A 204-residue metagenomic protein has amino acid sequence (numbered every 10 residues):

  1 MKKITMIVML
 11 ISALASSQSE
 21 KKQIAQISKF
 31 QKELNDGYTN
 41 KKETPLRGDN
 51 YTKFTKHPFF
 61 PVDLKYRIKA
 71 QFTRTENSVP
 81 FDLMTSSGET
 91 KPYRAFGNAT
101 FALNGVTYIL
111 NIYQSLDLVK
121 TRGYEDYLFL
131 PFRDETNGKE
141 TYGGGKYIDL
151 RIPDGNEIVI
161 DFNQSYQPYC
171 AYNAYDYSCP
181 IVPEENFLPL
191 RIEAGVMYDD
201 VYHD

Functional and structural regions predicted by a protein language model:
M1-K22: Bacterial Sec-dependent N-terminal signal peptides
S19-S78: Start-of-domain marker
K21-I24, Y166-D204: Extended, aromatic/histidine-rich regions of cofactor-dependent oxidoreductases associated with respiratory
Y66, S78-T85, P153, D204: Terminal leader/tail segments of proteins
F72, Q114-L116, D134-T136, F162-Y166 (+1 more regions): A mature extracytoplasmic/lumenal domain signature
V79-G143: Mid-length scaffold segments of soluble, non-membrane domains
S86, L118, K146-R151, S178: Beta-strand-rich interaction surfaces with strong enrichment in secreted/lumenal proteins
F129-Q167: Acidic, glycine-rich flexible loop segments
